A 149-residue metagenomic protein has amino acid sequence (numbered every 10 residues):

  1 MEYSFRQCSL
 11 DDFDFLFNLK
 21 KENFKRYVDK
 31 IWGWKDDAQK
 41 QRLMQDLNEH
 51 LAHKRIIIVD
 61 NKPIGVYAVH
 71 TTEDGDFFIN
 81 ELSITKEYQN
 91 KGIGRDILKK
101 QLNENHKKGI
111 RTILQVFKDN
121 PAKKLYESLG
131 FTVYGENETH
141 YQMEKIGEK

Functional and structural regions predicted by a protein language model:
Y3-N18: A short beta-loop-alpha structural element at the N-terminal edge of CoA-dependent acyl/N-acetyltransferase catalytic
F24-M44: Conserved GNAT-fold acetyl-CoA-binding loop/helix
M44-I56, G65: A short helix-loop-beta-strand connector motif used in the catalytic cores of GNAT acetyltransferases and, in some
I56, K62-T71, F78, S83: Conserved beta-strand in the GNAT
L82-Q89, V116-F117: A short, internal acetyl-CoA/4′-phosphopantetheine-binding micro-motif in the GNAT/acyltransferase core
N90-N103, S128: Conserved acetyl-CoA-binding loop-helix of GNAT-fold acetyltransferases
R95, K118-E136: Conserved active-site alpha-helix within GNAT-family acetyltransferase domains
N105-F117: Conserved GNAT acetyl-CoA-binding A-motif
